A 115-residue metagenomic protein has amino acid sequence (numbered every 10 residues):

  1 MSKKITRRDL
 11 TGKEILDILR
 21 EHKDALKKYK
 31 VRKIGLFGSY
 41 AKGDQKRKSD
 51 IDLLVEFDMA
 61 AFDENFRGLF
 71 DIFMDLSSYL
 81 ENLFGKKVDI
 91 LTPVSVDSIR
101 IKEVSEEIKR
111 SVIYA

Functional and structural regions predicted by a protein language model:
M1-K33, K42-G43, R47, A60-A115: Catalytic core of pol beta-like nucleotidyltransferases
S49-I51: Change "...and in nucleic-acid phosphodiester-cleaving endonucleases..." to "...and in nucleic-acid processing enzymes
E56-D58: Residue-level recognition of strand-loop junctions within catalytic nucleotide-signaling folds
